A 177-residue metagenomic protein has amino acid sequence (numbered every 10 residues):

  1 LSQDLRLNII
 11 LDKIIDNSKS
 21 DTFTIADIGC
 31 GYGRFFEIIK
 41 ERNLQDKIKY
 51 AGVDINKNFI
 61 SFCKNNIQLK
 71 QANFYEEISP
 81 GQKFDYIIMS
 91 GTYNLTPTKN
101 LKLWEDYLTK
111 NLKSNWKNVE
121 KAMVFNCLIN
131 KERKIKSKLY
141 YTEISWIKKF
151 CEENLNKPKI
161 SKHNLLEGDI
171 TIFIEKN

Functional and structural regions predicted by a protein language model:
S2-S20: Conserved alpha-helix/loop element of class I SAM-dependent methyltransferases that forms part of the SAM/SAH-binding
A26, G33-N73: Class I SAM-dependent methyltransferase SAM/SAH-binding core
F74-Q82: Short acidic low-complexity segments
Y86-K102: A short SAM/SAH-binding and catalytic strip from SAM-dependent methyltransferases
Y93-L95, L128-R133: Short "lid" loop at the C-terminus of a central beta-strand within the Rossmann-like core of SAM-dependent
K102-N111, Y140-I144: Charged helix-capping and loop-helix junction motifs
V119-L128: Conserved beta-strand signature within the Rossmann-like core of class I S-adenosyl-L-methionine
I135-N177: Class I S-adenosyl-L-methionine
